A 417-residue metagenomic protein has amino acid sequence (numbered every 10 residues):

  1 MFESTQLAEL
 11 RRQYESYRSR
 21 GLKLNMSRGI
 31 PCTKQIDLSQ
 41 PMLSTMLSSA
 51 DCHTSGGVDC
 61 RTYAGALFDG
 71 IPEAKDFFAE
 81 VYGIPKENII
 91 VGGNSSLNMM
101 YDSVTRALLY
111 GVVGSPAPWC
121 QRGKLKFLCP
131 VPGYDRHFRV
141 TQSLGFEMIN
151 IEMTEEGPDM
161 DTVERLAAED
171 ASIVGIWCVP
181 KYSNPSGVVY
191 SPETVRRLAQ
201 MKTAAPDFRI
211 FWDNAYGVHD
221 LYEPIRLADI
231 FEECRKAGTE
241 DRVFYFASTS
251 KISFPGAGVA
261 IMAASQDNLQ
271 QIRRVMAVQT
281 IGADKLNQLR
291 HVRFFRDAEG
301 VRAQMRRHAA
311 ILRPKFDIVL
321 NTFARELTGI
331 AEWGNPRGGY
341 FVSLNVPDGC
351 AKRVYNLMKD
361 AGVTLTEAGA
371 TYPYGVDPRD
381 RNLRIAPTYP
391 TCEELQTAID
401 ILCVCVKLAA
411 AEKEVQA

Functional and structural regions predicted by a protein language model:
M1-D69, A79-E80, D360-V363: N-terminal "arm"/small-domain region of PLP-dependent enzymes with the aminotransferase-like
D51-C52, D59-P206, G217-G238, K407-Q416: Conserved core of the PLP fold type I
G92, E232-R313: Conserved core segment of the aminotransferase class I/II
N214: Walker B catalytic acidic pair
R306-L320, A331-N345, K359: Conserved glycine-rich beta-strand-loop-beta hairpin in the small C-terminal domain of fold type I
S343-D348, L365-K407: Conserved PLP-binding active-site segment of the aspartate aminotransferase-like
V354-D360, A398-C403: Short amphipathic alpha-helices in soluble, non-transmembrane regions that often serve as interface/regulatory elements
